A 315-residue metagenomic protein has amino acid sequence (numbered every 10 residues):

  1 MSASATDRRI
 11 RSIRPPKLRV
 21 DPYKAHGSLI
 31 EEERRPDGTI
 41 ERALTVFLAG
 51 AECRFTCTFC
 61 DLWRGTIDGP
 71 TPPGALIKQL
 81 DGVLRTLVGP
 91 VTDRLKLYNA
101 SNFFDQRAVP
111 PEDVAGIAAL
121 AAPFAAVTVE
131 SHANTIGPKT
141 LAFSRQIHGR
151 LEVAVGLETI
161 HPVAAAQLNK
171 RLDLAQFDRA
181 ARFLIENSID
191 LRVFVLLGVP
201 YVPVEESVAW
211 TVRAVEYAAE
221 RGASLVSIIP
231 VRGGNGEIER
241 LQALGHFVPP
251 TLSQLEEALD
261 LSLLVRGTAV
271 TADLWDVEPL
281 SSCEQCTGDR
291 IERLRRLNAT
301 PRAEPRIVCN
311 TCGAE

Functional and structural regions predicted by a protein language model:
M1-P36, A219, V231-E315: Auxiliary Fe-S-binding modules of radical SAM enzymes
L18-I67, R85-L97: N-terminal pre-triad scaffold of radical SAM enzymes
L62-V83, L87-V109, L120-G137, R150-F177 (+1 more regions): Core AdoMet radical
L84-G89, I117-A122, T140-R150, R182-S188 (+1 more regions): Acidic (Asp/Glu)-rich catalytic clusters
S101-F103, A133-T135, T159-H161, L197-Y201 (+2 more regions): Active-site-proximal loop/turn and secondary-structure-junction residues that shape catalytic pockets, frequently
R107-A115, G137-Q146, E205: Distinct, well-ordered alpha-helical segments
P162-K170, L197-E205, L244-H246: Surface-exposed cleft-lining segments at the edges of enzyme active sites
A175-E237, L255-L274: Conserved C-terminal portion of the radical SAM core fold that forms the substrate/S-adenosylmethionine-binding
